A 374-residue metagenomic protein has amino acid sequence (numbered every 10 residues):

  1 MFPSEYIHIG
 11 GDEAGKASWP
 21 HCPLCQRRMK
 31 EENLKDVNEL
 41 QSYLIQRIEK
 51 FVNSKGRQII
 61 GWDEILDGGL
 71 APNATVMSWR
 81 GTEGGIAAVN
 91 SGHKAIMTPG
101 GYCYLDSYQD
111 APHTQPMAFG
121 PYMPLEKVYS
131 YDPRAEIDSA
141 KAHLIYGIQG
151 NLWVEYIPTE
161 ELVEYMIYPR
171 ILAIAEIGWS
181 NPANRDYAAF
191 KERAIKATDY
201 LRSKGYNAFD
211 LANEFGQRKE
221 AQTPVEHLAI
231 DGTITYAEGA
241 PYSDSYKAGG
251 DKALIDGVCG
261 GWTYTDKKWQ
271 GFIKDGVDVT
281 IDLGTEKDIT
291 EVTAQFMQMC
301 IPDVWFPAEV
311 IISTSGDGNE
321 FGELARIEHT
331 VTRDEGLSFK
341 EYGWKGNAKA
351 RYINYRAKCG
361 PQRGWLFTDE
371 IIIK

Functional and structural regions predicted by a protein language model:
M1-P72, W79-I86: Active-site neighborhood of glycoside hydrolase catalytic domains
I9, V52, V76, I171 (+2 more regions): Hydrophobic, well-ordered secondary-structure elements that form the walls of internal hydrophobic environments
P23-E32, V76, A111-T114, E309 (+1 more regions): Short secondary-structure boundary/capping segments
Q58-A74, R80-P224: Flexible, acidic glycine-rich loops studded with aromatic residues
T223-C259: Predominantly extracellular/luminal regions of secreted and cell-surface proteins, especially disulfide-bonded
H227, E323-E328: Local beta-strand/beta-hairpin segments that build beta-sheet-rich folds
G260-A325, G336-K374: Aromatic, loop-rich ligand-recognition surfaces of beta-strand-rich domains
T330-G336: Short proline/glycine- and polar residue-rich coil/turn motifs
